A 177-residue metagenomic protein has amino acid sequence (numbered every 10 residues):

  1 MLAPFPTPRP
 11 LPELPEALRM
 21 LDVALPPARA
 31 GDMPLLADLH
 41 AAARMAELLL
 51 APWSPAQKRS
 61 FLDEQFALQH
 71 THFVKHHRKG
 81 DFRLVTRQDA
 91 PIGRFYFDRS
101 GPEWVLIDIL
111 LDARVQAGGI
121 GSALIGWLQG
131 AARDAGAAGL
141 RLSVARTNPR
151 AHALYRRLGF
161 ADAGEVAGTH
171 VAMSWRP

Functional and structural regions predicted by a protein language model:
L2-L21, P27-G31, D38-R114, I125-A131 (+2 more regions): Acetyl-CoA-dependent GNAT
L35, A123, R150: Charged catalytic carboxylate motif
A113-Q116, L142-H152, G168-S174: Conserved beta-strand-loop-alpha-helix junction that forms the acyl-donor binding cleft
A132-S143: Conserved GNAT acetyl-CoA-binding A-motif
